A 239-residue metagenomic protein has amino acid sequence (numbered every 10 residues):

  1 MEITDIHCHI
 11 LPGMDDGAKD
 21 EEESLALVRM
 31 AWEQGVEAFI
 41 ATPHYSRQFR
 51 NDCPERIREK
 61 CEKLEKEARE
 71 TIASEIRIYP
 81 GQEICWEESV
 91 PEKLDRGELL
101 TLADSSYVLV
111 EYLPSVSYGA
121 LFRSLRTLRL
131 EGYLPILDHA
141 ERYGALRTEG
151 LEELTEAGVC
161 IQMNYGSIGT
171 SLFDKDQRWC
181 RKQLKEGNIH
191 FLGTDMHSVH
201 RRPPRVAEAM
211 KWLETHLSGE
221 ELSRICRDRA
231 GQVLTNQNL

Functional and structural regions predicted by a protein language model:
M1, Q34, E131, E186-G187: Structural motif
M1-E75: An N-terminally biased module of ancient metal coordination in phosphate/nucleic-acid-related enzymes
H9-L11, H44-Y45, G81-C85, L113-S115 (+3 more regions): Active-site beta-loop-alpha junctions enriched in small/polar residues
W32, R129, T155, L184-K185: Non-catalytic positions within long, well-ordered alpha-helices that form the structural scaffold/packing of enzyme
R50-Q162: Extended substrate/RNA-proximal surfaces in nucleic-acid metabolism proteins
F173-K182: Short loop-to-alpha-helix "cap/lid" segments that border enzyme active sites across diverse enzyme classes
N188-P204: Short acidic/histidine-rich active-site segments
A207, K211-L239: Mid-to-C-terminal alpha-helical segments outside catalytic/metal-binding sites
